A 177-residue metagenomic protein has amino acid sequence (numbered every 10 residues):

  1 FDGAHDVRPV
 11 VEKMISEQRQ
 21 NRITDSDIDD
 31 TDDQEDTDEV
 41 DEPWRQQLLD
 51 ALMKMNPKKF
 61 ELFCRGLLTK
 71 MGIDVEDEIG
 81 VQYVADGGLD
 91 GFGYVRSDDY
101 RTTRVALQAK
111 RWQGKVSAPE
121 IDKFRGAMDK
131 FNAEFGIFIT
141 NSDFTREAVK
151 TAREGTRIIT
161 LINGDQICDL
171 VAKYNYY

Functional and structural regions predicted by a protein language model:
F1-Y177: Mixed-charge (Asp/Glu-Lys/Arg
